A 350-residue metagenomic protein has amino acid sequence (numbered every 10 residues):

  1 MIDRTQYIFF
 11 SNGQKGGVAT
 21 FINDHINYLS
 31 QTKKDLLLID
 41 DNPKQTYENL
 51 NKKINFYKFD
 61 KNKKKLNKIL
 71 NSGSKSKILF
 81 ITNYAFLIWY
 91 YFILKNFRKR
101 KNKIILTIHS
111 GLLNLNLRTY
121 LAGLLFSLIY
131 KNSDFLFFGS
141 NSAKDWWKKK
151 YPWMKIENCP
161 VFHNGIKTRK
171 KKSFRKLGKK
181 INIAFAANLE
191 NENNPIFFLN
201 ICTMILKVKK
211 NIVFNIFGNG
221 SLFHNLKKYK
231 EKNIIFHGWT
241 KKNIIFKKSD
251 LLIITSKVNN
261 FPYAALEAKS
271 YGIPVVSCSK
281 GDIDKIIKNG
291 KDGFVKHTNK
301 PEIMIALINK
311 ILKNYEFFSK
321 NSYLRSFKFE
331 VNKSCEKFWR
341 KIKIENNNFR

Functional and structural regions predicted by a protein language model:
I8-K64, E157-N158, L222: N-terminal strand-loop element at the rim of the active site of nucleotide-sugar-dependent glycosyltransferases
G16-N27, I181, N188-M204, S221-H224: A conserved mid-protein helix/loop that constitutes part of the nucleotide-sugar donor-binding site
I81-W89, I108: Short His-centered aromatic/hydrophobic patch
S133-E157, F338: A short, active-site helix/loop in glycosyltransferases that binds the activated sugar's phosphate group
N225-T240: Nucleotide-activated donor-binding/catalytic signature segment of Leloir-type glycosyltransferases, i.e., the conserved
K257: Aromatic "clamp/platform" in nucleotide-sugar-dependent glycosyltransferases that forms part of the donor/acceptor
P274-S277: Short hydrophobic beta-strand element within catalytic cores of glycosyltransferases and related nucleotide-activated
N289-G290, F294-P301, N309-K313: Conserved acidic donor-binding segment of nucleotide-sugar-dependent glycosyltransferases
